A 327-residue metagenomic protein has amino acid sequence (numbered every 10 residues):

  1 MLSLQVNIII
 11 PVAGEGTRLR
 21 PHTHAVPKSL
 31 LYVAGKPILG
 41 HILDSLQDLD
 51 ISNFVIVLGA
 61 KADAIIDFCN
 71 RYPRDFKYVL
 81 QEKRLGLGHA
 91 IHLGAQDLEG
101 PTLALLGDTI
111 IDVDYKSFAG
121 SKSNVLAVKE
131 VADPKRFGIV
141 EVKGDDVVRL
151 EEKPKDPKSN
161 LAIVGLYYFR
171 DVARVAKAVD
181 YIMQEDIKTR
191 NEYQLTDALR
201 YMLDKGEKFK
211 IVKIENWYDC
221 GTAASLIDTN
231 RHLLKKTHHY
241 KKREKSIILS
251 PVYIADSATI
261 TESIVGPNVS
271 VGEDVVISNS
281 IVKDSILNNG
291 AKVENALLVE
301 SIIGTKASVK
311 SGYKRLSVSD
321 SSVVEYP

Functional and structural regions predicted by a protein language model:
M1-I10, R18, L31-Y32, K36-L106 (+4 more regions): Conserved N-terminal catalytic core of the sugar/cofactor nucleotidyltransferase
L2, Y181-P327: Left-handed beta-helix
E15, D108-T109: Active-site metal-binding loops of divalent metal-dependent hydrolases
G16-R20, K135: Short N-terminal binding/cap micro-motifs at the start of the first secondary-structure element
L19, I65-C69, V175, V179 (+1 more regions): Hydrophobic packing residues within well-ordered alpha-helices of enzyme cores
S29, D75-K77, D146, K208-K210: Conserved beta-strand segments of alpha/beta enzyme cores
V55-G59, V128, I286, I302: Short internal beta-strands
I111-D186: Conserved core of the sugar-phosphate nucleotidyltransferase
